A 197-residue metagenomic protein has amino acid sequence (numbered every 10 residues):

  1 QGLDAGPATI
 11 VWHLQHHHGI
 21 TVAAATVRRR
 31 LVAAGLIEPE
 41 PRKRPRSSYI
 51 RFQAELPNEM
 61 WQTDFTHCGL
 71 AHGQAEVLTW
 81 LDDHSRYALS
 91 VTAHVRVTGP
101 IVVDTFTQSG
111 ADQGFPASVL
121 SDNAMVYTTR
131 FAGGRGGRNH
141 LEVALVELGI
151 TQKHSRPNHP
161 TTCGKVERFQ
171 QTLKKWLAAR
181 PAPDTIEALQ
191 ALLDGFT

Functional and structural regions predicted by a protein language model:
Q1-M60, F65-C68, G136-N139: Basic, flexible linker segments flanking DNA-binding modules in nucleic acid-interacting mobile-element proteins
I20-T21, E55-Q62, H67-V77, D83-G195: RNase H-like DDE/DDD metal-dependent nuclease/strand-transfer catalytic core used by mobile genetic elements
